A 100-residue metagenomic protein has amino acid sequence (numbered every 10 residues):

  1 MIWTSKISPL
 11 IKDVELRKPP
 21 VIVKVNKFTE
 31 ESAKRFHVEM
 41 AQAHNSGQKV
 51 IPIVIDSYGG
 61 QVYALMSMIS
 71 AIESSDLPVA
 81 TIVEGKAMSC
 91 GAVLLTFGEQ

Functional and structural regions predicted by a protein language model:
M1-Q100: Terminal-region recognition feature
